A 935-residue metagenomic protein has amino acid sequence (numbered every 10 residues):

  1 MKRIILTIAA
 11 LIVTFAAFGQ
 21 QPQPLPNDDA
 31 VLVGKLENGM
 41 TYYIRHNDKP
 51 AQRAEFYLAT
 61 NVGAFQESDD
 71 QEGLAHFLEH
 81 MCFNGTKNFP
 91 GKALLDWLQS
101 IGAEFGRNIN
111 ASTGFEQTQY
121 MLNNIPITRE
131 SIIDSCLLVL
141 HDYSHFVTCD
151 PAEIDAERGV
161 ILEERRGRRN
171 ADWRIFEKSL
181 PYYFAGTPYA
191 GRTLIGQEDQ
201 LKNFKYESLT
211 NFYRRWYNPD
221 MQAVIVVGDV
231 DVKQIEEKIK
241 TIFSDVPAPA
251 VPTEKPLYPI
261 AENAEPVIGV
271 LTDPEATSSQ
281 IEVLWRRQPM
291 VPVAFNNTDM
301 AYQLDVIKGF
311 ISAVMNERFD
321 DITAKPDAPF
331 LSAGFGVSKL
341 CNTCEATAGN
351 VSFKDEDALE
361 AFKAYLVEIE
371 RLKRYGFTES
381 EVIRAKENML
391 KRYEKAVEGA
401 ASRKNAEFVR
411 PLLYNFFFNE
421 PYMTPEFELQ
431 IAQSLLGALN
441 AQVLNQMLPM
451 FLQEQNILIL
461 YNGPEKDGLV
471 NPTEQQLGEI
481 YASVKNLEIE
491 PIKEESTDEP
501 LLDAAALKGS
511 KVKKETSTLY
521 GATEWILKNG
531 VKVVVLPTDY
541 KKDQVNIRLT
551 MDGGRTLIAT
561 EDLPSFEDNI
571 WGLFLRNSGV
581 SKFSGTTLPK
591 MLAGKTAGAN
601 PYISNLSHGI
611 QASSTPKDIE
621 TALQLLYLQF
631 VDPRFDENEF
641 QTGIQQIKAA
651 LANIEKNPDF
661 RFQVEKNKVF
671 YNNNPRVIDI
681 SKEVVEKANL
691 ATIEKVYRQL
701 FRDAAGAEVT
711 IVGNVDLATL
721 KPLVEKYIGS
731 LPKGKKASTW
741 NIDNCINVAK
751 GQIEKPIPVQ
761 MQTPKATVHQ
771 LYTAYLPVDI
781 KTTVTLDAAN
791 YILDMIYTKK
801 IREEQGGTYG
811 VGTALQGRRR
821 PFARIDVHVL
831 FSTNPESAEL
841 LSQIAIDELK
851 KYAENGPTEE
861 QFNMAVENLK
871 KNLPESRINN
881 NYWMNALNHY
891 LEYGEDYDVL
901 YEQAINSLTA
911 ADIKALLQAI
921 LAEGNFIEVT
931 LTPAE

Functional and structural regions predicted by a protein language model:
M1-Q21: Bacterial Sec-dependent N-terminal signal peptides
G19-I44, D231-N297, A301, D305-V306 (+14 more regions): Proteolytic maturation boundary segments
R45, P50-E67, G73-A75, K92-D142 (+13 more regions): M16 family metallopeptidases and their MPP-like homologs
D150, A248-P252, Y375-V382, D636 (+2 more regions): Flexible helix-coil linker/hinge segments at domain or subdomain boundaries
Y217, F701-R702: Flexible, low-complexity linker/tail segments at the boundary of structured domains
